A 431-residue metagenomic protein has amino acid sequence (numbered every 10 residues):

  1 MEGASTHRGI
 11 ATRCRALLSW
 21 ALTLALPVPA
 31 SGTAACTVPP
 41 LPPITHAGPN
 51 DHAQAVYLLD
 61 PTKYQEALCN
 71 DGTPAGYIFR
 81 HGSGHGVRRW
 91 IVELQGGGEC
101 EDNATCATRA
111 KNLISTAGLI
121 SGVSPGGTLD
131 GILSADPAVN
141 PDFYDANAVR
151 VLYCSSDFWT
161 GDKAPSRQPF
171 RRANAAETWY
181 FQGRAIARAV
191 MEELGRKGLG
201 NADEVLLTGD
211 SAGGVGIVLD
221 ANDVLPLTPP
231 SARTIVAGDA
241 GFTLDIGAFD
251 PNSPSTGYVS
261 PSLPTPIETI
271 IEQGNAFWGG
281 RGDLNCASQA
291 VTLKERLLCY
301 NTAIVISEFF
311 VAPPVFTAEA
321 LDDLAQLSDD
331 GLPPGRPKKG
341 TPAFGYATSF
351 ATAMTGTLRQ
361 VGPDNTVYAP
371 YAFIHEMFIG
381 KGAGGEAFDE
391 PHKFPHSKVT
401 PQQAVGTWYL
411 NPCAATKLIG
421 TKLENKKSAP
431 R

Functional and structural regions predicted by a protein language model:
M1-G3, P27, T302: Accessible peptide chain termini
M1-R13: N-terminal secretory signal peptides that target proteins for export/translocation
A16-P29: Bacterial N-terminal signal peptides
T33-R431: C-terminal His-loop and adjacent cap/lid subdomain of alpha/beta-hydrolase
